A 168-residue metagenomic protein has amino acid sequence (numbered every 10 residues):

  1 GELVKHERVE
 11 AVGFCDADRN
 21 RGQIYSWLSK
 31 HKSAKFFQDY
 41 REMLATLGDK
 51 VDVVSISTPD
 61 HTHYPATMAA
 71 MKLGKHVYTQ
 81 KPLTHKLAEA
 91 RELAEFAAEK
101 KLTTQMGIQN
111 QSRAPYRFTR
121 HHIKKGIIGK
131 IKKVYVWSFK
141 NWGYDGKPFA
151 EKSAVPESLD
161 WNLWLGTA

Functional and structural regions predicted by a protein language model:
G1-H76, A88-T103: N-terminal glycine-/serine-/threonine-rich beta1-alpha1-beta2 phosphate-ribose binding loop of Rossmann-like
D60, G166-T167: Glycine-rich, acidic and aromatic/proline-enriched surface loops and short helix-turn segments that act as binding
H76-Y78, T84-L159, L163-G166: A contiguous active-site-proximal alpha/beta segment in oxidoreductase catalytic domains
